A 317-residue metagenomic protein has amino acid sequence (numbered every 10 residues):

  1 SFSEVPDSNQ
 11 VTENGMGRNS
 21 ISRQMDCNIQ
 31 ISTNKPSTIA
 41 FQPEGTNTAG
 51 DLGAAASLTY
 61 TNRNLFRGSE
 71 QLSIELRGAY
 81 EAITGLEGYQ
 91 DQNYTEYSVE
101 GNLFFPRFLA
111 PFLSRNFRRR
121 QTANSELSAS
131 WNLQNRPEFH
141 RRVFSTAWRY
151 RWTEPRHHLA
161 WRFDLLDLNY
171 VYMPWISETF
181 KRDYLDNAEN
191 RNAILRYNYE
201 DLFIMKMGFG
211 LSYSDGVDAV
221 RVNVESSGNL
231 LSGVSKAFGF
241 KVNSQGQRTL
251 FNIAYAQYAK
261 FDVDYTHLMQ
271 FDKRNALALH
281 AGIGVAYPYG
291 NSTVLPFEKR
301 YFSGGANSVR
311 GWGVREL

Functional and structural regions predicted by a protein language model:
S1-E44, T59, R77, N116-F117 (+2 more regions): Periplasmic polypeptide-binding modules associated with outer-membrane biogenesis and secretion
E4, I29-K35, P43-G45, N62 (+5 more regions): Flexible glycine-/small-residue-rich
S8-T12, S37, N47-D51, F66 (+8 more regions): Gram-negative outer-membrane beta-barrel proteins
S20-R23, F41-G50, R162-L317: C-terminal outer-membrane beta-barrel translocator/porin domains of Gram-negative envelope proteins and their
R23-M25, K35-I39, A54, G68-L72 (+7 more regions): Outer-envelope beta-barrel architecture signal
S37-N47, A56-L58, S69-Y89, S125-N135 (+3 more regions): Transmembrane beta-strand segments that form the barrel wall of outer-membrane beta-barrel proteins
A56-N62, V99-F105, A129-W131, T146-Y150 (+3 more regions): Residues on the lipid-exposed face of transmembrane beta-strands in outer-membrane beta-barrel proteins
Q90-T179: Transmembrane beta-barrel wall of Gram-negative outer-membrane proteins
